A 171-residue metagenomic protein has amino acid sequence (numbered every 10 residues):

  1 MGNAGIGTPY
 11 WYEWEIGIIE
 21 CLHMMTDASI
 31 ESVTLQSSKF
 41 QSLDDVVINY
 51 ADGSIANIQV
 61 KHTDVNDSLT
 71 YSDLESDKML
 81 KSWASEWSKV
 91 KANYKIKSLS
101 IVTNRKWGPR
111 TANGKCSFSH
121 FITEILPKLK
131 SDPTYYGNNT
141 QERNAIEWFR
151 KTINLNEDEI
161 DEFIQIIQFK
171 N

Functional and structural regions predicted by a protein language model:
M1-Y10, K61-N171: Acidic metal-coordinating catalytic centers involved in nucleic-acid phosphodiester chemistry
I6-P9, E13-S76: Catalytic centers of nucleases
